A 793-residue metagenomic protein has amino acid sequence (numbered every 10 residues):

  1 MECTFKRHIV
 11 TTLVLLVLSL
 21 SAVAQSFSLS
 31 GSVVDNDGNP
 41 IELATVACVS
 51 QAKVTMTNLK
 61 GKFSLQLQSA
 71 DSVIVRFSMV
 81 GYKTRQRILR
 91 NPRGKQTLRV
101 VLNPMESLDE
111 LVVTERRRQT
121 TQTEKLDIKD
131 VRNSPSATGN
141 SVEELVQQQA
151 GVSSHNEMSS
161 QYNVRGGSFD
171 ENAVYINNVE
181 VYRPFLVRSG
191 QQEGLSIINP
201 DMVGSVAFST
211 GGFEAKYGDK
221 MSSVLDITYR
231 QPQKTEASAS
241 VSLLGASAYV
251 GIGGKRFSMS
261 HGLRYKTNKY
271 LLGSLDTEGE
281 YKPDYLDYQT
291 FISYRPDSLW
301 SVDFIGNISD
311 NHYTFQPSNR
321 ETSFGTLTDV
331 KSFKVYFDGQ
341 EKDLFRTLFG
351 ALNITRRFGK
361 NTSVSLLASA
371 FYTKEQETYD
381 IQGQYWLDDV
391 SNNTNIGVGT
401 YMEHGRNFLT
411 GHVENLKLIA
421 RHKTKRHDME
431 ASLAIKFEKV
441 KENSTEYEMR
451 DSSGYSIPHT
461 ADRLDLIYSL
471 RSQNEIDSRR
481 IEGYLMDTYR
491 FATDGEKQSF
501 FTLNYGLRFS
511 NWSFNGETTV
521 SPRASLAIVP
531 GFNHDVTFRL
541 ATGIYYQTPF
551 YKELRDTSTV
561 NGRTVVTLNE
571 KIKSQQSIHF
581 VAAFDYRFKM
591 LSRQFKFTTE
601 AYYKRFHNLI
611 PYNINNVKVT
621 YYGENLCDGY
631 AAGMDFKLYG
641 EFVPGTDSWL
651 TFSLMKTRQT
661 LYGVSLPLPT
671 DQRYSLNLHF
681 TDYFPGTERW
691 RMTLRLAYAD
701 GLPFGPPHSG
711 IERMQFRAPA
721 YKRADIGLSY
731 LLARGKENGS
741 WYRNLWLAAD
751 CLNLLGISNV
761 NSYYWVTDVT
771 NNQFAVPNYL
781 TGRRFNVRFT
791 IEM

Functional and structural regions predicted by a protein language model:
V34-D37, A44-V49, R76-K83, P92-P135 (+3 more regions): Short, acidic, small-residue-rich periplasmic hinge/interaction motif at the N-terminus of Gram-negative outer-membrane
A52-K62: Short, acidic Ser/Thr/Gly-rich low-complexity loop/linker segments typical of extracellular and cell-surface proteins
K83, R90, Q96, R118-N172 (+3 more regions): Periplasmic N-terminal accessory/gating domains of Gram-negative outer-membrane beta-barrel systems
H155, A215-Y217, P232-E236, K255-F257 (+9 more regions): Short loop/turn motifs that connect adjacent beta-strands in outer-membrane beta-barrel proteins
R295, L299-N311, Q340-N515, T598-A601 (+1 more regions): Face-selective signature of the C-terminal outer-membrane beta-barrel domain
S363-S369, K571-N625, Y630, L747-D750 (+1 more regions): Membrane-embedded beta-barrel scaffold of Gram-negative outer-membrane proteins
T493-K497, Y603-R605, E624-F704: Gram-negative outer-membrane beta-barrel transporters
G645-S648, Y698-P707, Y730-M793: C-terminal beta-signal and adjacent terminal beta-strands/loops of Gram-negative outer-membrane beta-barrel proteins
